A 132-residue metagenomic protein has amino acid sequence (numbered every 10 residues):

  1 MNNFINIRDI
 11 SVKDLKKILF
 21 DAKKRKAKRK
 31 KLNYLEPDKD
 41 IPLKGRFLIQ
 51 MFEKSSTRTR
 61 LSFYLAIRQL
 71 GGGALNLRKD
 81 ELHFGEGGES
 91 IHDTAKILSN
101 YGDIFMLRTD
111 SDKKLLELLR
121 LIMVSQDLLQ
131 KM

Functional and structural regions predicted by a protein language model:
M1-L61, L65: Positively charged, low-complexity intrinsically disordered leader regions
N3, G73, S125-L128: Conserved beta-strand segments of alpha/beta enzyme cores
N6-D9, L82-G85, M106: Short N-terminal micro-motifs specific to bacterial/archaeal maturation and metal-cluster initiation sites
R8, R78, L129: Residues at the C-termini of beta-strands that transition into short coil/loop
D21-K28, L70, Y101, S125: Change "in soluble alpha/beta enzymes" to "in soluble alpha/beta proteins
L32, E86, H92-L98, G102-M132: Anion-binding alpha/beta catalytic cores of soluble intermediary-metabolism enzymes, centered on
D40-I41, L70, E89-S90, R120-L121: Charge-rich, low-complexity amphipathic helices in intrinsically disordered tails/linkers adjacent to domains
F47-Y101: Active-site cofactor/substrate anionic-group-binding motifs, chiefly glycine- and Lys/Arg-rich phosphate-binding loops
